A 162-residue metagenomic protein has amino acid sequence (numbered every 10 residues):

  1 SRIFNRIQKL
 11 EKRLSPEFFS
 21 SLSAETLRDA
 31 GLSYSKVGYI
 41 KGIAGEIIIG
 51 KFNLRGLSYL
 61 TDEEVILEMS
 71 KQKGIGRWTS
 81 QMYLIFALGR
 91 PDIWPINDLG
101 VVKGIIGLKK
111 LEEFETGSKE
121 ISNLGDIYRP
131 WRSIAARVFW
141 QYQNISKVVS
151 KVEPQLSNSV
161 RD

Functional and structural regions predicted by a protein language model:
S1-K71: Alpha-helical ds-nucleic-acid-binding substructure associated with the helix-hairpin-helix region of base-excision DNA
D62, R77-D162: C-terminal accessory module of base-excision DNA glycosylases/AP lyases that mediates lesion recognition and DNA
